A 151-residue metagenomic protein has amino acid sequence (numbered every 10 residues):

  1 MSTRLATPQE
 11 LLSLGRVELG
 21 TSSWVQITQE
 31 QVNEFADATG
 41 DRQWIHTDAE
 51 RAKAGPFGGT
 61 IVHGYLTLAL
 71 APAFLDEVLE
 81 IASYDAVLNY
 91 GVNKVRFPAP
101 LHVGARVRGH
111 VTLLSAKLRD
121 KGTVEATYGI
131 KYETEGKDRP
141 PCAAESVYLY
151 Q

Functional and structural regions predicted by a protein language model:
M1-S13, P100-Q151: HotDog/MaoC-like acyl-thioester-processing domains
S2-N89: Hot-dog-fold acyl-thioester-processing enzymes
G58, P98-A99: Short, surface-exposed secondary-structure edge patches
Y90-G91, Y128: Short, conserved loop-to-beta-strand elements that form functional interface hotspots
V92-F97: Short alpha-helix capping/helix-loop boundary micro-motifs
